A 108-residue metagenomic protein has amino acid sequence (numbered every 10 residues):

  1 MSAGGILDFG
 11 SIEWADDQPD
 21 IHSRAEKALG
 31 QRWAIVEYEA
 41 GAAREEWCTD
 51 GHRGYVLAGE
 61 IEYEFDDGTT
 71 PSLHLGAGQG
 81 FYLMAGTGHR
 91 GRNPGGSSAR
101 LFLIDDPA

Functional and structural regions predicted by a protein language model:
M1-E37, E45: A short, N-terminal "cap"/entry segment at the start of jelly-roll beta-barrel domains of the cupin/DSBH fold
R24-E26, A43-D50, E64-F65, S72-L73 (+1 more regions): Short histidine-centered beta-strand/loop micro-motifs that create catalytic or ligand/metal-coordination sites
W33-E37, R53, G80-Y82, L103: Conserved hydrophobic/aromatic beta-strand scaffold that supports enzyme active sites
A34, A43-R44, G59-E64, G80: Short beta-strand segments in beta-sandwich/barrel cores
Y38, C48-Y63: Short, conserved beta-strand element in jelly-roll/cupin
G68-A85: Short acidic-glycine-tyrosine-enriched beta hairpin
Y82, G96-A108: A short hydrophobic beta-strand segment most commonly corresponding to one strand of the jelly-roll/cupin
T87-R90: Short, charged beta-turn/beta-strand-edge "cap" motif at the junction between a beta-strand and an adjacent loop
